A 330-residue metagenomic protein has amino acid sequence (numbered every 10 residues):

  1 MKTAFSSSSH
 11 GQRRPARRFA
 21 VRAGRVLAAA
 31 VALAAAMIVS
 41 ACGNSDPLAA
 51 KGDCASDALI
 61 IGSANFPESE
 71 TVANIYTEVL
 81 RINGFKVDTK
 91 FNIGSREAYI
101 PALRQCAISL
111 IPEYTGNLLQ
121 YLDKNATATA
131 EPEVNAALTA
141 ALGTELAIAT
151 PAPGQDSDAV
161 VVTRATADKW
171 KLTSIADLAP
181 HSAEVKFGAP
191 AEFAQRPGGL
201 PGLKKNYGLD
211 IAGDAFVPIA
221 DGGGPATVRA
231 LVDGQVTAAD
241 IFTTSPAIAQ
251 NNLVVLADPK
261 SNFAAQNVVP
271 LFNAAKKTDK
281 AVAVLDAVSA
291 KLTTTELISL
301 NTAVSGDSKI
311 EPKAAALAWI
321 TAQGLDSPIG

Functional and structural regions predicted by a protein language model:
T3-A29: Bacterial N-terminal signal peptides that target proteins for export
M37-A41: C-terminal motif of bacterial Sec signal peptides marking the signal peptidase cleavage site
G43-D46: Bacterial signal peptide processing site
S56-D88, P153-G222, K309-A314: Bilobed "Venus flytrap"/periplasmic-binding protein-like clamshell domains and structurally analogous long
E68, G198, G202-N206, A283-G330: An extracytoplasmic/periplasmic, membrane-proximal ligand-sensing/linker region
N74-V79, E97-S109, N206, A220-A239: Short helices/loops that flank or line small-molecule/ion binding pockets
L122-A149, D210, Q235, A247-K260: Ligand-binding "clamshell"
D158-D168, Q266-D279: A bilobed periplasmic-binding-protein/Venus flytrap-type ligand-binding module shared by bacterial periplasmic
